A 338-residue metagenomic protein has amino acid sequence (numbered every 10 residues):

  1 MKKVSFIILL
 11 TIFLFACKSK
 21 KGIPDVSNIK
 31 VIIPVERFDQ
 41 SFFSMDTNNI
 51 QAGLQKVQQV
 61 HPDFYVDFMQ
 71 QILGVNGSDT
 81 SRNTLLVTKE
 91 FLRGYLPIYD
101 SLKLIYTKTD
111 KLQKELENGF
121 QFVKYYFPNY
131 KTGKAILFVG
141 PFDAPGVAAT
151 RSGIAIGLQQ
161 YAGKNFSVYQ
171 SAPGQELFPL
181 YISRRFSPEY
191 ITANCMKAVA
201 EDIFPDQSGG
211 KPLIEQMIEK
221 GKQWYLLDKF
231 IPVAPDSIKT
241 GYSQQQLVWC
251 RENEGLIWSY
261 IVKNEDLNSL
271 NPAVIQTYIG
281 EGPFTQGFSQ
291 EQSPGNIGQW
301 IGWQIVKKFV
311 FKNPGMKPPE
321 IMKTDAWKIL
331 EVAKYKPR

Functional and structural regions predicted by a protein language model:
K2-L9: Sec-dependent signal peptide recognition, specifically the positively charged N-region followed immediately by
F13-A16: C-terminal motif of bacterial Sec signal peptides marking the signal peptidase cleavage site
K18-T88: N-terminal mature-domain "stem" immediately C-terminal to a signal peptide or N-terminal signal-anchor/transmembrane
I32-V35, E117-F120, Q223, L227 (+3 more regions): Extracytoplasmic/secreted envelope proteins and their assembly/folding machinery, especially bacterial periplasmic
F42, D46, N76, Y106 (+9 more regions): Sec/Tat-exported extracytoplasmic proteins
T84-L247, P319-A326: Acidic/His-rich structured neighborhood in mature extracellular/periplasmic domains
Q223-T285: Acidic/His/Gly-enriched intrinsically disordered linker/tail segments that often contain short helix/coil "MoRF-like"
L267-R338: C-terminal soluble interaction/assembly domains
